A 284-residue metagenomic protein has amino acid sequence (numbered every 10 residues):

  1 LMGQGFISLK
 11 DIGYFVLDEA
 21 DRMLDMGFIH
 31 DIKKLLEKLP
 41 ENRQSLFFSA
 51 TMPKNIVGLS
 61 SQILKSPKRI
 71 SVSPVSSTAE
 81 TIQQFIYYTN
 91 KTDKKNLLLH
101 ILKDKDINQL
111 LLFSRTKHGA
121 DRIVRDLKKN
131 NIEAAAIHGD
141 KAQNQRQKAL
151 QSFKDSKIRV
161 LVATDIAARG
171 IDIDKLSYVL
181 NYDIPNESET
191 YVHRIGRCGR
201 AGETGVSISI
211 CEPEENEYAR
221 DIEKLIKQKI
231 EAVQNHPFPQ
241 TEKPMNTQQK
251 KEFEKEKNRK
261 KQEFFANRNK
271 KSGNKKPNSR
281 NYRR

Functional and structural regions predicted by a protein language model:
L1-E242, R283: Conserved helicase RecA-like core
D155, L225-R284: Basic Arg/Gly/Lys-rich low-complexity intrinsically disordered segments
